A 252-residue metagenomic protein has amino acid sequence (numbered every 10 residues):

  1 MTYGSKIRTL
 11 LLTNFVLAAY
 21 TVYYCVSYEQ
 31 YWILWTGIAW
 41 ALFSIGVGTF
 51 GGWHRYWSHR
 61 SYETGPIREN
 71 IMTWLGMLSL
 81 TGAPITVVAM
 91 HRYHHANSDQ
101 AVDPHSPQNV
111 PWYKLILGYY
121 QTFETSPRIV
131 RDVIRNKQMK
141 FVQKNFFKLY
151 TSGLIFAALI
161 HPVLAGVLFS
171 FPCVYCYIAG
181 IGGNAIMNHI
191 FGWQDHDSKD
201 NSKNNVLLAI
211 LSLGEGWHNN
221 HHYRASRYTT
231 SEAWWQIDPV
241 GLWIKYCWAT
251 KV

Functional and structural regions predicted by a protein language model:
M1-G183, M187, W217, R227-V252: Non-catalytic, topology-defining segments of multipass membrane proteins
A96-D99, G192, N201: Short amphipathic alpha-helical surface micro-motifs
D132-Q138, Q194-W217, H221-R224: Active-site-proximal inter-transmembrane loops
M187-D195: Flexible secondary-structure boundary motifs
